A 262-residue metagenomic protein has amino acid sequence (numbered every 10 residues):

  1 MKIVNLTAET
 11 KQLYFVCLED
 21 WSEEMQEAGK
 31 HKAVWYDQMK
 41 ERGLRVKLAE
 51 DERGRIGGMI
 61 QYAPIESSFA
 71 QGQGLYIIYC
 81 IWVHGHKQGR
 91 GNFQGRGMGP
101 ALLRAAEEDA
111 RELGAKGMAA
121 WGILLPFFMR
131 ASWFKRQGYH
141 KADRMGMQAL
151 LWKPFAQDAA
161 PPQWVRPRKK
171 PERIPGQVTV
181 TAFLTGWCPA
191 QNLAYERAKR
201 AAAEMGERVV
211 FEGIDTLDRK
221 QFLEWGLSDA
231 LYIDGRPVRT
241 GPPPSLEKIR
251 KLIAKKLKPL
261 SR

Functional and structural regions predicted by a protein language model:
M1-R55, C188-A190, R197-R200: Short amphipathic alpha-helix that is part of the acyltransferase structural core
L48, G54-E66, I77, W82: Conserved beta-strand in the GNAT
Q71-F93: Conserved acetyl-CoA binding element of GNAT-fold acetyltransferases
R90-E108: Conserved acetyl-CoA-binding loop-helix of GNAT-fold acetyltransferases
E108-L124: Conserved GNAT acetyl-CoA-binding A-motif
W121-G122, G138-W152: Conserved catalytic-core motifs of GNAT/GCN5-like acyltransferases
P167-E204: Local sequence-structure signature of Cys/Sec-based thiol-disulfide redox active-site neighborhoods
G235-R262: Non-catalytic, surface beta->alpha helical segment in thiol-disulfide oxidoreductase systems
